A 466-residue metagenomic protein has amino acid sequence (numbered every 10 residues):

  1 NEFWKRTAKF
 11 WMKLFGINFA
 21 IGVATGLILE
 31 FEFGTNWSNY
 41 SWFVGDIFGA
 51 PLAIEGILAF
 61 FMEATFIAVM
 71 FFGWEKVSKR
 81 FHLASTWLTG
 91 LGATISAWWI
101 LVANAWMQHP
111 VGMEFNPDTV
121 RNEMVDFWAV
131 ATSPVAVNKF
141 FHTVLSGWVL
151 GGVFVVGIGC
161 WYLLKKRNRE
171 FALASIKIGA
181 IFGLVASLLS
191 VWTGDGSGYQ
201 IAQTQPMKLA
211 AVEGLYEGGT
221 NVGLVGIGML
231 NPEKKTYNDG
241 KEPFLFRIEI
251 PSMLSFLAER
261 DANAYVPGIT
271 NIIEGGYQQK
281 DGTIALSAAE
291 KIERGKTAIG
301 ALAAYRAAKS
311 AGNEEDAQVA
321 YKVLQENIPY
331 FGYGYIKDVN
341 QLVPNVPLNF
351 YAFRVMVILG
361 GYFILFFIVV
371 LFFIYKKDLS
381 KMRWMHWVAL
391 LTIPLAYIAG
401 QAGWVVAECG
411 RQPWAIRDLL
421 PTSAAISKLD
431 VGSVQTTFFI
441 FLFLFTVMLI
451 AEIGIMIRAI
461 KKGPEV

Functional and structural regions predicted by a protein language model:
N1-V466: Polytopic transmembrane helical bundles with strong interfacial aromatic enrichment
